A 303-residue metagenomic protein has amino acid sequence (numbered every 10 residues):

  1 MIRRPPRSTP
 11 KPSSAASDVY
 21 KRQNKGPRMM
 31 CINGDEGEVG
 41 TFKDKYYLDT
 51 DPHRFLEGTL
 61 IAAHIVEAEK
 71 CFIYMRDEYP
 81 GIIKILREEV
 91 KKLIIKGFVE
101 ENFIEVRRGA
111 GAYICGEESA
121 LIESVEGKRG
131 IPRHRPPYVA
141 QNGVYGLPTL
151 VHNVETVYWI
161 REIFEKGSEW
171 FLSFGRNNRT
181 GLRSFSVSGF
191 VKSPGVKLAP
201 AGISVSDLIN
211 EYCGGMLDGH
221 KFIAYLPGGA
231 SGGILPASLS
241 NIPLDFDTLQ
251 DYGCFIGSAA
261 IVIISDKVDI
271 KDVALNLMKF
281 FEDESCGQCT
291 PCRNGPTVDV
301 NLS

Functional and structural regions predicted by a protein language model:
M1-A16, Y20: Single conserved hydrophobic/aromatic residue that forms the stacking wall/gate of nucleotide- or nucleobase-binding
S14-R129: Iron-sulfur-cluster electron-transfer modules
G26, G34, K45-Y46, K70-C71 (+4 more regions): Ferredoxin-type iron-sulfur electron-transfer modules in oxidoreductases and energy-metabolism complexes
G26, I83-A201, C213: Hydrophobic alpha-helical positions that pack around
K43-R54, H152, K197-P200, F281: Short alpha-helix boundary/capping segments
G58-L60, G202-L217: Short amphipathic, charge-patterned alpha-helical segments
S124-P136, S238-F255: Active-site loop ensemble at the mouth of alpha/beta enzyme cores that anchors a bound cofactor
G215-G229: Short loop-to-beta-strand transition segments
